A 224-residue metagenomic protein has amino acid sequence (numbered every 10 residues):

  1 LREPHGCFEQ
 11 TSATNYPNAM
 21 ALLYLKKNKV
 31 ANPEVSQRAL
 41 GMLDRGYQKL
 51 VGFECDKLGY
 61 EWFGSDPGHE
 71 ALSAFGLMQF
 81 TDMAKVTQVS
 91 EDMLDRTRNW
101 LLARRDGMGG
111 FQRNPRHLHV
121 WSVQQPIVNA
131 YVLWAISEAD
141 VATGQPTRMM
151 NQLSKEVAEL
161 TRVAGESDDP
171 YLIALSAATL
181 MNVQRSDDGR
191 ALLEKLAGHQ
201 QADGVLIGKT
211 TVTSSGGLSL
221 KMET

Functional and structural regions predicted by a protein language model:
L1-T224: Large, well-folded core regions of big proteins
